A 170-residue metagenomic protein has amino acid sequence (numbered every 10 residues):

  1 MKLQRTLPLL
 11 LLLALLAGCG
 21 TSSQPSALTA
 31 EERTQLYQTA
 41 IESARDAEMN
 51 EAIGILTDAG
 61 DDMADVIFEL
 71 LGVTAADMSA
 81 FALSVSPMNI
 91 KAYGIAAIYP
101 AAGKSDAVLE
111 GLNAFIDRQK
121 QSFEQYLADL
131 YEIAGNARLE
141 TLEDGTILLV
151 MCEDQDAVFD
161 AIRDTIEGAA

Functional and structural regions predicted by a protein language model:
M1-L7: Bacterial N-terminal signal peptides that target proteins for export
A14-G18: C-terminal motif of bacterial Sec signal peptides marking the signal peptidase cleavage site
G20-S23: Bacterial signal peptide processing site
T34-I41, I95, S105, L109-N113 (+2 more regions): Extracytoplasmic/secreted envelope proteins and their assembly/folding machinery, especially bacterial periplasmic
G54-A92, A107-V108: Short, compositionally biased low-complexity segments enriched in polar/charged residues
P87, A97, L130-A170: A short, solvent-exposed beta-edge/loop patch
K91-A102: A short acidic-to-branched-hydrophobic micro-motif
S105-E143: Short Gly/Thr-rich strand-loop-strand
